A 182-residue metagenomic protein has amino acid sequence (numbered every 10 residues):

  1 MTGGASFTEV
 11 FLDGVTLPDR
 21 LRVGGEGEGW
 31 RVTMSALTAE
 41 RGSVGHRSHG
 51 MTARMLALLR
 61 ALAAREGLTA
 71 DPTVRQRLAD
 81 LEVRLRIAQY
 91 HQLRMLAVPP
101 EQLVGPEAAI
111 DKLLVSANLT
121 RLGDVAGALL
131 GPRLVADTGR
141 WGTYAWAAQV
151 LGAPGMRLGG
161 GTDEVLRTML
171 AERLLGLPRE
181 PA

Functional and structural regions predicted by a protein language model:
M1-A88, M156: Glycine-rich beta->alpha junctions and the first turn(s) of the following alpha-helix
F7, G27, G105, I110 (+1 more regions): Active-site lining segments that contact anionic ligands and/or coordinate catalytic metals
T16-D19, R41, R60-A63, P99 (+4 more regions): Structural signal for hydrophobic packing residues in well-ordered secondary-structure cores of soluble enzyme domains
W30-R41, G45, L130-A182: Glycine-rich phosphate/cofactor-binding loops in nucleotide/flavin-utilizing enzymes
A36, L58, L62, R94 (+2 more regions): Generic, well-ordered alpha-helical scaffold segments in large soluble proteins
T52, L78, A108-K112, W146: Hydrophobic packing residues in well-ordered alpha-helices of helical domains and bundles
P72-R75, R86-R140: C-terminal helix-coil-helix/basic helical segment that borders enzyme active sites and/or dimer interfaces and provides
